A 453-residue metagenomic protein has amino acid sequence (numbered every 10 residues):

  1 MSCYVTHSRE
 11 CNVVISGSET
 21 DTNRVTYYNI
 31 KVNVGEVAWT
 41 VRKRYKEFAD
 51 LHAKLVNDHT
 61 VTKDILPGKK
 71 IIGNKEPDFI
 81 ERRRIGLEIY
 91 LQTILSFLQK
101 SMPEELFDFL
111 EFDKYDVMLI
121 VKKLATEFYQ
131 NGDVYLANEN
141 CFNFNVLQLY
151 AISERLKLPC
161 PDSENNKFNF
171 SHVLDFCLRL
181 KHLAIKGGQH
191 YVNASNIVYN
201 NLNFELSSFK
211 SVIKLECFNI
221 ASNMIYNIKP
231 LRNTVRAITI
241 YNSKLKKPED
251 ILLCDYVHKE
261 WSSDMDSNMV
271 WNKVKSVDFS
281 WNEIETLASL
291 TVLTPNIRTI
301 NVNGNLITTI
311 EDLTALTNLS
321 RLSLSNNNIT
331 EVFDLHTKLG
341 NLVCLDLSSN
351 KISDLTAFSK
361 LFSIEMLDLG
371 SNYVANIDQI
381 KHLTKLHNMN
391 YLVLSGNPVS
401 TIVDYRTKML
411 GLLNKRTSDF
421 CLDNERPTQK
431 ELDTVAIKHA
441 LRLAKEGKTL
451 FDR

Functional and structural regions predicted by a protein language model:
M1-N169, K438, A444-R453: Phox homology (PX) phosphoinositide-binding domain
V14, N29-K31, W39-R42, A49-D50 (+12 more regions): Beta-strand cores of modular interaction/reader domains in eukaryotic scaffold and signaling proteins, especially PDZ
T22, N33, W39-K43, E47 (+15 more regions): Short amphipathic alpha-helical molecular recognition features
Y28, K46-E47, K63-E76, M102-D113 (+9 more regions): Short amphipathic alpha-helical segments embedded in low-complexity Lys/Glu-rich regions
K31, K46-V56, P67, E88-S96 (+13 more regions): Amphipathic alpha-helical interaction motifs in eukaryotic regulatory proteins
Y45-F48, H52, I80, R84 (+11 more regions): Generic preference for well-ordered alpha-helical elements
Y129-I300: LRR N-terminal entry segment and analogous cap-like coil->beta motifs
Y199-K210, S222-K247, L252-V270, V274 (+2 more regions): Leucine-rich repeat domain C-terminal region
